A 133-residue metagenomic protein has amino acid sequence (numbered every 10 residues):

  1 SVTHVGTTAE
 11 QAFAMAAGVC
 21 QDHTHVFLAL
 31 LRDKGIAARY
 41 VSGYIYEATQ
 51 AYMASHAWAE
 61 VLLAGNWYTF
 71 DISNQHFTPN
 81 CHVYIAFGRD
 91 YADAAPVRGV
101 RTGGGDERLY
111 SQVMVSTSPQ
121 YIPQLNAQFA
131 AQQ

Functional and structural regions predicted by a protein language model:
S1-G18, V26, Y91, T102-A130: Secondary-structure boundary elements
D22-G105: Hydrophobic/aromatic-rich core segments of domains that either
